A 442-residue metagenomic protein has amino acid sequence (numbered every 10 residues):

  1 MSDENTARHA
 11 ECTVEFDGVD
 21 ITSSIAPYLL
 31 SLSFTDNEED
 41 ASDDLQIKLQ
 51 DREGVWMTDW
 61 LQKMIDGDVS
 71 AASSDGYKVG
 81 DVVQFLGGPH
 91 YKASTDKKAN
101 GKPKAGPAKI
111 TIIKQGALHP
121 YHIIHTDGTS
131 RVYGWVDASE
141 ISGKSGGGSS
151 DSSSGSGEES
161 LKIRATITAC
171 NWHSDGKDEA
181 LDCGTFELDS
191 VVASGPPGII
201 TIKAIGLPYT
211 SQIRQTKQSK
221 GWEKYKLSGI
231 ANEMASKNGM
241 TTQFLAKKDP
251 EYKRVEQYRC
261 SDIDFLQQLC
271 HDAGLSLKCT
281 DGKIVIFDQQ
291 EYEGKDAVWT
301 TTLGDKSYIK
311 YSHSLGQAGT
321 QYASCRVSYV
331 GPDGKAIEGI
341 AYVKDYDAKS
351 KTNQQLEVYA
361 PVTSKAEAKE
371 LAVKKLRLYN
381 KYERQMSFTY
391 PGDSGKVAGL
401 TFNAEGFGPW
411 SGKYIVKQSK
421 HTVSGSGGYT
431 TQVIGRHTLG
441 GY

Functional and structural regions predicted by a protein language model:
M1-K78, G146-I205, Y209: Assembly/oligomerization scaffold segments
M1-R8, I199-T210, F244-Y311: Short beta-strand-centered interaction patches in the first periplasmic/extracellular domains of large envelope
L32-G76, D81-G88, G146-G157, Y308-Y442: An acidic/polar, Gly/Ser/Thr-rich interaction patch typically located in mid-to-C-terminal regions of proteins
L61-K63, V69-A71, T210-E233, Q243-Q268 (+2 more regions): Short acidic/polar beta-strand-loop edge motifs in secreted extracellular and Gram-negative envelope-associated
A72-K114: Beta-loop motif signature
K104-I113, C183-V192, G412-T422: Short beta-strand-centered aromatic/proline hotspots
A117-I123, S190-G206, T422-R436: Short, solvent-exposed secondary-structure boundary/capping segments
T126-G148: Boundary regions of SH3-family modules and the immediately adjacent low-complexity/disordered segments in eukaryotic
